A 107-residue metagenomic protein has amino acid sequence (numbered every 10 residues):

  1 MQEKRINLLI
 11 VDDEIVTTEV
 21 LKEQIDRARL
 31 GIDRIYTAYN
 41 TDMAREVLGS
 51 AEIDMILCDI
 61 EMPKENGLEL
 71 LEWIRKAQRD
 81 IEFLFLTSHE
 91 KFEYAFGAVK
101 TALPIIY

Functional and structural regions predicted by a protein language model:
Q2-K4, Q78: Short, flexible coil/linker segments at domain boundaries that flank nucleotide/cofactor-interacting
R5-T17, L21-I25, I56: Conserved acidic segment of CheY-like receiver
I6, D33, I81: Switch/coupling loops of ABC transporter nucleotide-binding domains
I15, Y39-M43: Acidic phosphotransfer microenvironment of two-component signaling modules
I25-R27, A98: Short hydrophobic alpha-helical segments of the AMP-binding
R27-G31, A77-R79: Short helix-capping segments at alpha-helix termini
R29-Y39, V47, A95: Short hydrophobic/Thr-rich beta-strand motif most characteristic of the beta2 strand and flanking loop of CheY-like
R45-L48, I53-Y107: CheY-like receiver
